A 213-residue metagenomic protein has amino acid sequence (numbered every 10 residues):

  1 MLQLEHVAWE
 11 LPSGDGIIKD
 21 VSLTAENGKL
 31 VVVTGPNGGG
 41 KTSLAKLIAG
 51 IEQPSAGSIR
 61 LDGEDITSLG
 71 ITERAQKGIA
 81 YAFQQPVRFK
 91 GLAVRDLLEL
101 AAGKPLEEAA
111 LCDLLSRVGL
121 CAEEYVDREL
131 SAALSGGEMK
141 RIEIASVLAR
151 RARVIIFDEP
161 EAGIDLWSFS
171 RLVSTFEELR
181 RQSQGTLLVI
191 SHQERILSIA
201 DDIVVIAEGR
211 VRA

Functional and structural regions predicted by a protein language model:
T34-P36: The feature captures the beta-strand-to-loop junction immediately N-terminal to the Walker
A49: Helix-to-loop junction immediately C-terminal to a conserved catalytic motif
G57-E64, K77, A110: Conserved ABC transporter NBD signature motif
D65-A80: ABC ATPase NBD coupling module
Q85, G91-E107: Q-loop/switch helix immediately C-terminal to the Walker
V147-L148: ABC ATPase C-loop
E159-P160, W167: Walker B catalytic motif
